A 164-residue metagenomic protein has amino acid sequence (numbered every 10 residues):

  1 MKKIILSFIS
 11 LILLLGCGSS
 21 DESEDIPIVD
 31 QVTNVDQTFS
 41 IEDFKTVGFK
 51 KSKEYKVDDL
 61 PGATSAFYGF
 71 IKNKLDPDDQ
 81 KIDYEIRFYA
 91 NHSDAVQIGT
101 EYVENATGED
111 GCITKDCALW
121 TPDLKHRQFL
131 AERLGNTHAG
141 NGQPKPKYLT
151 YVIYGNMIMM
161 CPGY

Functional and structural regions predicted by a protein language model:
K2-S10: Sec-dependent signal peptide recognition, specifically the positively charged N-region followed immediately by
G18-L75: N-terminal "mature-domain start" segment
I26-I28, W120-Y164: A short, solvent-exposed beta-edge/loop patch
F44, K81-D83, Y154: Extracytoplasmic
F67-P77, P144-I153: Short, surface-exposed beta-strand/loop micro-motifs that present aromatic residues
P77-V103, K115, T121-P122: A short acidic-to-branched-hydrophobic micro-motif
A106-D110: A common structural junction motif
